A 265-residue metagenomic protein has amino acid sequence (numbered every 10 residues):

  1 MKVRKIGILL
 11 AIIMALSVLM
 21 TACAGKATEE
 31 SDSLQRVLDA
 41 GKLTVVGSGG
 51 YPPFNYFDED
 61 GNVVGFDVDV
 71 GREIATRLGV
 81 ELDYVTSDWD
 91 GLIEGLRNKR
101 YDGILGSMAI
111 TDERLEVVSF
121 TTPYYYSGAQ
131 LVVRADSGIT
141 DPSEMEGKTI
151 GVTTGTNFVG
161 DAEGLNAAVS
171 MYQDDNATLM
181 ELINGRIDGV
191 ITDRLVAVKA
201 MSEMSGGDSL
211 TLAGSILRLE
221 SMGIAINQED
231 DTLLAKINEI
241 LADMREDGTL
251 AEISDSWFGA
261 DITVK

Functional and structural regions predicted by a protein language model:
M1-A40, T263-K265: Short, low-complexity disordered leader/linker segments with a strong preference for bacterial N-terminal type II
A24, V68-R77, T149, T154-T156 (+1 more regions): Extended ligand-binding regions for polar small-molecule ligands
A27-G106: Extracytoplasmic small-molecule ligand-binding "clamshell" domains of the periplasmic binding protein/Venus flytrap
R36, V133-I150: Flexible hinge/capping segments at coil-to-helix
G41-G47, P142-G155: Short loop->beta-strand "edge-of-pocket" segments that line small-molecule binding or catalytic clefts across diverse
D83-E94, S137, T154-N157, S170-N184 (+1 more regions): Short helix-initiation/N-cap motifs at beta->coil->alpha
G91, M108-E116, D161-G164, D188-L219: A ligand-binding cleft/hinge motif common to bilobed small-molecule-binding domains
Y126-V133, R194, V198, S202-A242 (+1 more regions): Periplasmic-binding protein-like
